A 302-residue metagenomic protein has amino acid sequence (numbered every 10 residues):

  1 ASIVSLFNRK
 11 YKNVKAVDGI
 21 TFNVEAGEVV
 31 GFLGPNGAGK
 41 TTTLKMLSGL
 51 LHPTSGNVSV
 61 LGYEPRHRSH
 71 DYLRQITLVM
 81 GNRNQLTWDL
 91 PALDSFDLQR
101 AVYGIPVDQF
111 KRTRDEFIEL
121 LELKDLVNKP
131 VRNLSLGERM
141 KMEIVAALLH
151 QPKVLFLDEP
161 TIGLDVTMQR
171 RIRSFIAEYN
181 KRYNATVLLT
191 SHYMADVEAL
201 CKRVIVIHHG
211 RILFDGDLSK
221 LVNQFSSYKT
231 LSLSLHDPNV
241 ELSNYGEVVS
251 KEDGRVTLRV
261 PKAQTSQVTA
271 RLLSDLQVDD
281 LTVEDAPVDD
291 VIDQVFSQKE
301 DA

Functional and structural regions predicted by a protein language model:
A1-L6, D97, A101, Q109-L126: Conserved ABC ATPase "signature" region
G56-H67, D71-L73: Conserved ABC transporter NBD signature motif
D89, P130-L134: Conserved ABC ATPase signature
Q151: Conserved catalytic motifs of ABC-family nucleotide-binding domains
L155-E159: Catalytic Walker B motif of ABC-type/P-loop ATPase nucleotide-binding domains
R173-R259: ABC transporter nucleotide-binding domain
K229-Q298: Short, charged/small-residue-rich alpha-helical element at the C-terminal edge of ABC transporter nucleotide-binding
